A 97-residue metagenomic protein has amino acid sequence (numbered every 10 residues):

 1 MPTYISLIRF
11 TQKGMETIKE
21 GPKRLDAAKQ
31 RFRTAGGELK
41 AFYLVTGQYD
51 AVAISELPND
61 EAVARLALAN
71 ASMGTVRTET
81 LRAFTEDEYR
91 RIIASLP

Functional and structural regions predicted by a protein language model:
M1-R33, E38, Y49, F84 (+1 more regions): Short S/T/G/P-rich N-terminal loop/turn motif that feeds into the first structured element of a domain
I5-R9, Y43-L66: Short, well-ordered beta-strand segments in beta-rich or mixed alpha/beta enzyme and ligand-binding folds
G36-Y43, T78-T80: A short linear hydrophobic-aromatic micro-motif
L57-F84: An amphipathic, aromatic/His-enriched active-site/gating alpha helix that lines ligand/cofactor pockets
